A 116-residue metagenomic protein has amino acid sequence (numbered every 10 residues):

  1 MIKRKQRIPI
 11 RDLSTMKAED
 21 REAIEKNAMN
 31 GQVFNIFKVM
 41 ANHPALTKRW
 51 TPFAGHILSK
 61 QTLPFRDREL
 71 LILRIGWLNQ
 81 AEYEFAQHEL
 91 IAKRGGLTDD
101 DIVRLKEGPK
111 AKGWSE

Functional and structural regions predicted by a protein language model:
M1-D67: Secretory/endomembrane lumenal or extracellular ectodomains immediately following the signal peptide
A28, N42-L46, Q80, L97 (+1 more regions): A generic short alpha-helical patch detector that favors 3-5-residue windows in or near N-terminal regions
I57-L58, I75, P109: Short amphipathic alpha-helical interaction patches enriched in hydrophobic/aromatic residues with interspersed Lys/Arg
L63, D67-L70, I75-V103: Conserved alpha-helical segments that form or flank metal/cofactor-binding pockets of metalloenzymes
L105-E107: Short, helix-capping/interhelical loops that line the mouth of catalytic, cofactor-, or ligand-binding pockets
P109-E116: Short, intrinsically disordered, charge-balanced linker/junction segments flanking boundaries in proteins
